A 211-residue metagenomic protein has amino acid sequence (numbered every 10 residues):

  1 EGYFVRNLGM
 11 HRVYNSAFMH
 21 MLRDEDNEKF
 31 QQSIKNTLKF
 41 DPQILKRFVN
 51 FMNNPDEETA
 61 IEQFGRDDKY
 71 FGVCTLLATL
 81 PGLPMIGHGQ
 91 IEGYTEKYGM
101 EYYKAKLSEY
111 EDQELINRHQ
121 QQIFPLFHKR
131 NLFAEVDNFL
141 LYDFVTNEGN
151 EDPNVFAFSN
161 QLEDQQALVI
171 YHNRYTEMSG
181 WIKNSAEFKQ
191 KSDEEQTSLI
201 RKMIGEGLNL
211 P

Functional and structural regions predicted by a protein language model:
E1-S16, E25-K46, L76, L80-I86 (+1 more regions): Carbohydrate-interacting/catalytic domains
H20-M21: The catalytic "switch" region of P-loop NTPases
P42-G65: Active-site clefts of carbohydrate-active enzymes
G65-R66, E111: Alpha-helix N-cap and loop-to-helix initiation/capping positions
R66-Y70, N150: Short, glycine/acidic-rich beta->alpha junctions
